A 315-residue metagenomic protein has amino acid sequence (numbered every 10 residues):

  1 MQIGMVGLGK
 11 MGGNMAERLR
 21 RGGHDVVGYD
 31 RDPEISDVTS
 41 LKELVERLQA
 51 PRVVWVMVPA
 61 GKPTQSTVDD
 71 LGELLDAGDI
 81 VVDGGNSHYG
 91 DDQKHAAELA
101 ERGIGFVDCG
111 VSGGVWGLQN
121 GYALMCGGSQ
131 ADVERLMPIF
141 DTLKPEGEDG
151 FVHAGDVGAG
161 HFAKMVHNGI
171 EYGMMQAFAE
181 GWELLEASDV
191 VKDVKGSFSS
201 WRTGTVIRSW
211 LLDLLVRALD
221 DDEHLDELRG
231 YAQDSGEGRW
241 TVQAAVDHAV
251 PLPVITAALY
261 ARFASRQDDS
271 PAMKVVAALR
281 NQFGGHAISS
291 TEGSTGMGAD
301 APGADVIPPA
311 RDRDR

Functional and structural regions predicted by a protein language model:
M1-K10, M15-R18, T142-P145, N281 (+2 more regions): ATP-dependent carboxylate/acyl-activation modules
M1-R52, G78, V115-G117, N281: NAD(P)+-binding Rossmann beta1-loop-alpha1 motif at the extreme N-terminus of oxidoreductases
G22, R102, H248: Conserved dinucleotide-binding and phosphotransfer motif residues
V26, F106-V107, L252: Hydrophobic beta-strand scaffold residues
R31-K94, A100, L118-G128: Rossmann-like NAD(P)-binding element
T67, H88-A179, E183-L185, R311: Rossmann-fold dinucleotide-binding core
M125, R135, G158-H286: Helical "substrate-binding/catalytic lid" subdomain of Rossmann-like NAD(P)-dependent dehydrogenases/reductases
